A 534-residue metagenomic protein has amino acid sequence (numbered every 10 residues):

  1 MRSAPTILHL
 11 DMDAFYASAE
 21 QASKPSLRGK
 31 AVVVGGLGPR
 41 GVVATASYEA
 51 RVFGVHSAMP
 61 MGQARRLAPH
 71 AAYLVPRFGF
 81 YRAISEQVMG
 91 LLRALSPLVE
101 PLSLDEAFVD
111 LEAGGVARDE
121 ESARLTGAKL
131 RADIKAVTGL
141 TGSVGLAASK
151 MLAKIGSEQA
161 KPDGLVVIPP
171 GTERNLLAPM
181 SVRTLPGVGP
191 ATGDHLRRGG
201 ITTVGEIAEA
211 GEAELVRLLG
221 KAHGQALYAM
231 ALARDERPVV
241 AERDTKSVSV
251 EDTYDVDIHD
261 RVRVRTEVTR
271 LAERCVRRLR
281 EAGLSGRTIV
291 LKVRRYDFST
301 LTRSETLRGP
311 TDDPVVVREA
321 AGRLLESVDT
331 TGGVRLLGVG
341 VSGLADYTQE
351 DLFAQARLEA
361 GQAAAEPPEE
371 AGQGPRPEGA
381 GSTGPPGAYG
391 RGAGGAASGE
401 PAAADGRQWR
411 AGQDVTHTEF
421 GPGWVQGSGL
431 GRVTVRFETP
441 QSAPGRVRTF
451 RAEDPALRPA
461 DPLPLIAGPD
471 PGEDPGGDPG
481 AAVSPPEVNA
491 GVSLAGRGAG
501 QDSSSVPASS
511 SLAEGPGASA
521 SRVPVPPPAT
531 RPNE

Functional and structural regions predicted by a protein language model:
M1-Q225, R357-E400, R410-A411, P486-A495 (+1 more regions): Gly/Gly-Pro- and Ser/Thr-rich, intrinsically disordered tail segments characteristic of DNA damage-repair and tolerance
R2, T184, T192-L336, G343-Q349 (+4 more regions): DNA-contacting surface of Y-family translesion DNA polymerases
L102-E106, A147-K150, L284-T288, V334-L336 (+1 more regions): Short Gly/Ser/Thr- and Asp/Glu-enriched loop/turn motifs at secondary-structure junctions
L344-G381, P459-G477, A481-A482: Intrinsically disordered, low-complexity mixed-charge segments
A403-E419: Short coil-to-beta transition motif at edge beta-strands of beta-rich domains
G421-S428: Short beta-strand-centered aromatic/proline hotspots
G431-V435: Short aromatic-glycine-enriched beta-strand elements
E438-R497, D502, L512-E534: Intrinsically disordered, low-complexity linker and terminal regions at domain boundaries
